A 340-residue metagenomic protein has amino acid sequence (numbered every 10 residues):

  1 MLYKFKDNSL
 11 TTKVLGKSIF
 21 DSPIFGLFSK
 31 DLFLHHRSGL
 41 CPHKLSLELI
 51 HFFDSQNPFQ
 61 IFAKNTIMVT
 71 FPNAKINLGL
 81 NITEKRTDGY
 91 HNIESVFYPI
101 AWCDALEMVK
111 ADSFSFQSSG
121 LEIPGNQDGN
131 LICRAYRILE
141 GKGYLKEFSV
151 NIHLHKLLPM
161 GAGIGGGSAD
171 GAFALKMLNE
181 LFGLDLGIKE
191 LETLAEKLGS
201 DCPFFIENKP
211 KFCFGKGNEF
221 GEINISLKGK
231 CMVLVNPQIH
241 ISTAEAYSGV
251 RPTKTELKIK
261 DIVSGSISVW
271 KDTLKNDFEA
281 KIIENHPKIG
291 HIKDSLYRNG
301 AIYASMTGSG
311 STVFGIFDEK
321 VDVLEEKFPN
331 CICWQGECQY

Functional and structural regions predicted by a protein language model:
K13, K30-D31, Q56, Q60 (+1 more regions): Charged/polar low-complexity intrinsically disordered segments
T66-A162, E180-K189, F214, N224-S226 (+1 more regions): ATP-binding N-lobe of GHMP and related small-molecule kinases
H153-F182, S200, I302-G315: Glycine/serine-rich anion-binding loops at beta->alpha junctions that coordinate negatively charged ligand groups
G171, L175-F212: Contiguous, small/hydrophobic- and glycine-enriched helical/loop subdomains that border and often "cap" functional
E207, F212-Y303, D318, F328 (+1 more regions): Conserved, helical-rich catalytic subdomain that frames metal- and/or nucleotide-binding sites in enzyme alpha/beta
V323-C331: Short amphipathic alpha-helices in soluble, non-transmembrane regions that often serve as interface/regulatory elements
